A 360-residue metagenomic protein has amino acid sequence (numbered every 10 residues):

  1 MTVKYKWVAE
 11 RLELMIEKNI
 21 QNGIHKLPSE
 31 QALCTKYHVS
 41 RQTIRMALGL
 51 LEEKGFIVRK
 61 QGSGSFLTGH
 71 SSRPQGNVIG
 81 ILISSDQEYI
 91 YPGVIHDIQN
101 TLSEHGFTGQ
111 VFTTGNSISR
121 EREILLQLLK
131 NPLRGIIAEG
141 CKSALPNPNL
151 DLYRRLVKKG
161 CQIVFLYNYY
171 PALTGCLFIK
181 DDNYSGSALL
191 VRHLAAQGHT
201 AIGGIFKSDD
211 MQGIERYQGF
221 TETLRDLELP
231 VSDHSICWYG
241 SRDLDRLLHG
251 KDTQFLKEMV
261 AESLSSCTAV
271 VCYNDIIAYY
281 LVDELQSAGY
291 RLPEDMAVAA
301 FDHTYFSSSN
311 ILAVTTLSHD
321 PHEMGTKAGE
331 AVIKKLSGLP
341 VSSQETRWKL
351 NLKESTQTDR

Functional and structural regions predicted by a protein language model:
M1-K36, H96, I118, K130: Extreme N-terminal segment that seeds HTH/winged-HTH DNA-binding domains in transcriptional regulators
R11, T253-R360: Flexible loop/turn connectors
L12, T174-G204, E222, H249-E258 (+2 more regions): Hydrophobic alpha-helical segments within soluble ligand-binding/sensing domains
H25-R59: N-terminal helix-turn-helix
S72-G135: Amphipathic helical "hinge" segments at domain boundaries
I81, L133-K142, V164, G203-K207 (+2 more regions): Periplasmic-binding protein-like
K142-L189, I276, D302-V314: Flexible loop/hinge segments that line or gate small-molecule binding clefts
A188-L229, S343-Q357: An alpha-beta-alpha
